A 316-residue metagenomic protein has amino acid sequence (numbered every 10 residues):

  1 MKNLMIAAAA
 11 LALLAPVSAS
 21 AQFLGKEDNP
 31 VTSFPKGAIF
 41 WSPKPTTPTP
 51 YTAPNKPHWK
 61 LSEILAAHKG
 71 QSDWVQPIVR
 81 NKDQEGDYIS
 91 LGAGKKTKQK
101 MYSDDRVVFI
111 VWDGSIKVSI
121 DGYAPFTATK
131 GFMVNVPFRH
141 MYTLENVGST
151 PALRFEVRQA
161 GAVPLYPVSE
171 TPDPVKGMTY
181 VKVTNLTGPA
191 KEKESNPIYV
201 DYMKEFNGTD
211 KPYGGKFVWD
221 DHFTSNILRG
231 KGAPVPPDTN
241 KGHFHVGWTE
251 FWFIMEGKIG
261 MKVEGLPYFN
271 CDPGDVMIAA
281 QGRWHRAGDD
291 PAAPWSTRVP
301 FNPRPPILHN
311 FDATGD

Functional and structural regions predicted by a protein language model:
M1-L4: Positively charged n-region of N-terminal signal peptides that target proteins for export
A7-P16: Bacterial N-terminal signal peptides
V17-A21: Sec/Tat signal peptide C-region and signal peptidase I cleavage site
Q22-E85, K98-Q99, P164-P234, K241 (+1 more regions): A short, N-terminal "cap"/entry segment at the start of jelly-roll beta-barrel domains of the cupin/DSBH fold
P77-I78, T97-S103, I120, E145-V147 (+5 more regions): Short histidine-centered beta-strand/loop micro-motifs that create catalytic or ligand/metal-coordination sites
D104-K117, D121, G247-I259, E264: Glycine- and acidic-residue-biased ligand/ion/polar-headgroup-sensing regions
G122-R139, G265-G282: Short acidic-glycine-tyrosine-enriched beta hairpin
T143-P197, R286-D316: Double-stranded beta-helix
